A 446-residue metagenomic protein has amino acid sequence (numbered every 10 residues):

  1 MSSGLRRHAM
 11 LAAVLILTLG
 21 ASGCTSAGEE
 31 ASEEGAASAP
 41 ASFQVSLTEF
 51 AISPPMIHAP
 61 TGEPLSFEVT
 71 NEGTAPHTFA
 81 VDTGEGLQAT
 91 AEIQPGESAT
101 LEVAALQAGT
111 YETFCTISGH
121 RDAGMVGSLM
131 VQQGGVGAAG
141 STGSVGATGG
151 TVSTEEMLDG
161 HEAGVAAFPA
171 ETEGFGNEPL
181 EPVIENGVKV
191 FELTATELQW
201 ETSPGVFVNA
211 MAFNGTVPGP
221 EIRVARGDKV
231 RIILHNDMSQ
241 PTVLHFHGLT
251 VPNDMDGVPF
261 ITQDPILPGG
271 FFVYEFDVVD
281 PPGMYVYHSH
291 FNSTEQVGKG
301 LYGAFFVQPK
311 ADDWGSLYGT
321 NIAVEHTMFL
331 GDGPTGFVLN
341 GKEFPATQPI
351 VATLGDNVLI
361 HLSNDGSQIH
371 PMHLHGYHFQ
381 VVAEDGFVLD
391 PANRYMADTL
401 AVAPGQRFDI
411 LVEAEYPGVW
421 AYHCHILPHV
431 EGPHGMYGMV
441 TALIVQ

Functional and structural regions predicted by a protein language model:
M1-A27: Secretory targeting signatures
L19, G23-A39, E49-Q446: Copper-binding active sites and cupredoxin-like electron-transfer domains, recognizing His/Cys-rich ligand loops
S46: Periplasmic-binding protein-like
